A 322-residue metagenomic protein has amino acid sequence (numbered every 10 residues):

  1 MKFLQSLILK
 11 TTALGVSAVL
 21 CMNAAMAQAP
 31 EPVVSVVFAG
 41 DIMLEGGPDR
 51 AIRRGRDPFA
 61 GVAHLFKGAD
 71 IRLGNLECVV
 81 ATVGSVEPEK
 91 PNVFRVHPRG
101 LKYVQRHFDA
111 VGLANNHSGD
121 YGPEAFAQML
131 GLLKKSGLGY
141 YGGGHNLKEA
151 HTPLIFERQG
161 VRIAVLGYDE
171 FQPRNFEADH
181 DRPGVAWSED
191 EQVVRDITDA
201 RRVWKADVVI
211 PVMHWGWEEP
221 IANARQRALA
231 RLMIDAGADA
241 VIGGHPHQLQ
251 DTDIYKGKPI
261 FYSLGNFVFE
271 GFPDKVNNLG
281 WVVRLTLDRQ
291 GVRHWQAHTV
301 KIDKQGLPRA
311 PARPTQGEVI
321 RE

Functional and structural regions predicted by a protein language model:
M1-S6: N-terminal secretory signal peptides that target proteins for export/translocation
K10-N23: Bacterial N-terminal signal peptides
A27-E322: Acidic, metal/ion-coordinating pockets
